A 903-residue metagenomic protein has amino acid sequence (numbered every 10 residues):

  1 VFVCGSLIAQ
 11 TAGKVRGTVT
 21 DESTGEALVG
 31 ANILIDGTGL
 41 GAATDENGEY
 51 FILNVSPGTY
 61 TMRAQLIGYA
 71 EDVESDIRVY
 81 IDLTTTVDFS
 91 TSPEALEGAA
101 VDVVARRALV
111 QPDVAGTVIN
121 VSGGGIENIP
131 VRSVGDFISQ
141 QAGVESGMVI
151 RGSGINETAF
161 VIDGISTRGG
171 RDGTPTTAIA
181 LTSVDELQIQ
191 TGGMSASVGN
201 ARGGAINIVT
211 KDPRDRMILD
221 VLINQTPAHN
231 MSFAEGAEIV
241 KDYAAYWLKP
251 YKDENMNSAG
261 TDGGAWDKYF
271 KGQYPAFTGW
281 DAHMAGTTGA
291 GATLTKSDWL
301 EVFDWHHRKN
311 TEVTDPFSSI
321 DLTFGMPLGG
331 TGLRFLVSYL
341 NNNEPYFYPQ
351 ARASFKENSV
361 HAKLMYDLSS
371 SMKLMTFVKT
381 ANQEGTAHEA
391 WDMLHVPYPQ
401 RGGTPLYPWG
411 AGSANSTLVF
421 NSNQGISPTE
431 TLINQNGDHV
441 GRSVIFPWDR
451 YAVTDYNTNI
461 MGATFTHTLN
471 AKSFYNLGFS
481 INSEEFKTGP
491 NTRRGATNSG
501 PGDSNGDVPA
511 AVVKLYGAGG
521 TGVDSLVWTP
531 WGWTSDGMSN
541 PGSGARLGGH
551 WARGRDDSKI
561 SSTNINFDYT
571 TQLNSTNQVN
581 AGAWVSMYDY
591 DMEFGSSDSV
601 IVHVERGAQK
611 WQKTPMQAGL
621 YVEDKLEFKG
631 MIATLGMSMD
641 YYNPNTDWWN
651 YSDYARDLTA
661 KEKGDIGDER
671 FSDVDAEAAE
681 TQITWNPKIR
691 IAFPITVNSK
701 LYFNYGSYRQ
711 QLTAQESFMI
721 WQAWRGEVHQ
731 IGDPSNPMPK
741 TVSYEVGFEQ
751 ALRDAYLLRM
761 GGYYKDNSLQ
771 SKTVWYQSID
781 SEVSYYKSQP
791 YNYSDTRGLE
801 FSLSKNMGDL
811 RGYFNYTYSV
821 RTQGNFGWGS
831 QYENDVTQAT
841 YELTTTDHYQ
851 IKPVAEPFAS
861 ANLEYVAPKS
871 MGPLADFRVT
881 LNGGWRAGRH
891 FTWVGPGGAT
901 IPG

Functional and structural regions predicted by a protein language model:
L7-V104: Periplasm-facing N-terminal accessory domains of Gram-negative outer-membrane beta-barrel systems
Y69-A70, S75-T86, A99-A196, N200-A205 (+2 more regions): Periplasmic N-terminal accessory/gating domains of Gram-negative outer-membrane beta-barrel systems
F89, Q141, L181-L222, A259-G286 (+1 more regions): A beta-strand signature from Gram-negative outer-membrane beta-barrel systems, especially the internal plug domain
A259, F270-D304, A387-Y451, N491-R553 (+6 more regions): Solvent-exposed loop segments that connect transmembrane elements
Y269, T278-R401, P405-N421, A452-Y475: Transmembrane beta-barrel wall of Gram-negative outer-membrane proteins
N476, P694, K700-G706, Q710-L712 (+3 more regions): Membrane-embedded beta-barrel scaffold of Gram-negative outer-membrane proteins
L547-D556, S561-N564, Q572, T576-N698 (+3 more regions): Signature of Gram-negative outer-membrane beta-barrel scaffolds
Y642, R759, Y763-S771, V783-W893: Gram-negative outer-membrane beta-barrel transporters
